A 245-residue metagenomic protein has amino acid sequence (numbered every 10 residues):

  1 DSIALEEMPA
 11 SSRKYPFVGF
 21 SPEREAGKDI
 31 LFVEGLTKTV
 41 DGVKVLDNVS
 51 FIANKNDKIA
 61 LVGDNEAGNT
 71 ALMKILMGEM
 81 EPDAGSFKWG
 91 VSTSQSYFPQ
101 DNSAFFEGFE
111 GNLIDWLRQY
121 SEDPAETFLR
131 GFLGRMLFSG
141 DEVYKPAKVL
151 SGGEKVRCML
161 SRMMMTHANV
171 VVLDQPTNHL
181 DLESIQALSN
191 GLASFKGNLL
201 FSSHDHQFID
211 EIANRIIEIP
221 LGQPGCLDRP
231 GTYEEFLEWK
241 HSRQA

Functional and structural regions predicted by a protein language model:
D1-A4, V18-S21, D123: Serine/threonine-rich low-complexity intrinsically disordered regions
S2-S12, K88, A245: Proline-centered turn/helix-capping motifs that create local helix->coil transitions or kinks
M8-F32: ABC-family P-loop ATPase nucleotide-binding domain
E23-A245: ABC ATP-binding cassette signature C-motif
